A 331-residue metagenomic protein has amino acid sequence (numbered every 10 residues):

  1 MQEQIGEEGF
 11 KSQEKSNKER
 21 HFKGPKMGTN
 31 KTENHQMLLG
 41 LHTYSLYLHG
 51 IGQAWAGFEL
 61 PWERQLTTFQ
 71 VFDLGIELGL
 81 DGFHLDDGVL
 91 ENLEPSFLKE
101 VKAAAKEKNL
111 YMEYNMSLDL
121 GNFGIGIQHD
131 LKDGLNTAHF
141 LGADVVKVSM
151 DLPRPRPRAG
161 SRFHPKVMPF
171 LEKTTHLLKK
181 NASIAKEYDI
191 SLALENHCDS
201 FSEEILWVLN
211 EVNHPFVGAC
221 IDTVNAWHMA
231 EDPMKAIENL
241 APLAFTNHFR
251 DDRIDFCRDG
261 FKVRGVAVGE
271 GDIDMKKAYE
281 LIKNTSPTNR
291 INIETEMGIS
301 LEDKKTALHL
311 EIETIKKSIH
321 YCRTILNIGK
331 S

Functional and structural regions predicted by a protein language model:
Q2-F10: Extreme N-terminal basic, low-complexity initiation segments that serve as generic localization/processing leaders
Q13, N17-V145, H176, H214 (+1 more regions): N-terminal pre-domain/capping segments
L80, A143, A244, P287-T288: A structural motif
F83, K179-D272: Acidic/histidine-rich catalytic cores of soluble enzymes
L85-F97, D119-H129, R156, N196-E203 (+3 more regions): Acidic-and-aromatic substrate-binding clefts and catalytic sites of carbohydrate-active enzymes
A104-M112, S117-G218, I312: Active-site acidic/histidine proton-transfer and metal-coordination neighborhood in alpha/beta enzyme cores
N292-G298: Short acidic/histidine-rich active-site segments
